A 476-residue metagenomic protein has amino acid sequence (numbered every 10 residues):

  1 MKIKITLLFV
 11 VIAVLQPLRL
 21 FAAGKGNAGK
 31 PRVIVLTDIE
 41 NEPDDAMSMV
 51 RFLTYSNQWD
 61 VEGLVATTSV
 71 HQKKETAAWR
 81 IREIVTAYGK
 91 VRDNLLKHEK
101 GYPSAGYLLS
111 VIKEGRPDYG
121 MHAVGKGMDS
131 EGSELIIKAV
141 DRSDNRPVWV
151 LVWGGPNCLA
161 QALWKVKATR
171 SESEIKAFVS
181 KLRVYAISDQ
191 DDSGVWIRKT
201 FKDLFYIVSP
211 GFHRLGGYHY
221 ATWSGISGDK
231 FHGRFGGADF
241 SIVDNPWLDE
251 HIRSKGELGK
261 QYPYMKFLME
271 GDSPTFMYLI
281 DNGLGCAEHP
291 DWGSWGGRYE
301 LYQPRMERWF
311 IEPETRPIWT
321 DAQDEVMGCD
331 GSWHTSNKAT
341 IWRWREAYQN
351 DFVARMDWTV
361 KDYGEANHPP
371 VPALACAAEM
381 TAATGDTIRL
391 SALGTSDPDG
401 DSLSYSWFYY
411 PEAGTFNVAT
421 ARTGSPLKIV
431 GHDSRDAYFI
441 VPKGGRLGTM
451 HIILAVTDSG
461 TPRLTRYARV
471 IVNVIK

Functional and structural regions predicted by a protein language model:
M1-K25: Bacterial Sec-dependent N-terminal signal peptides
A23-R389, T395-G414, T420-A421, G444: N-terminal acidic, glycine/proline-rich low-complexity segments
Y409-I440: Surface-exposed, flexible coil segments in extracellular/virion-facing regions
V441-L447: Short, surface-exposed loop/turn segments at beta-strand-coil junctions that are enriched for proline with nearby
T457-R463: Short, solvent-exposed loop/turn segments at the edges of extracellular beta-sandwich modules
R463-V470: Extracellular and select intracellular beta-sandwich modules with Ser/Thr-enriched, small-residue motifs on
I471-I475: Short beta-strand edge segments in extracellular beta-sheet folds
